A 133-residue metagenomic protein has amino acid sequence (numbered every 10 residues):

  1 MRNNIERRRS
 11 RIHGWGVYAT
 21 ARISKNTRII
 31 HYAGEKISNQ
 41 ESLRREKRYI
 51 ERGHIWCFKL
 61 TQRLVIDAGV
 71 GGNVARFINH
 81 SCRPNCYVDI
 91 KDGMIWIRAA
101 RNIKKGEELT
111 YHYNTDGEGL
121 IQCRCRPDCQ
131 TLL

Functional and structural regions predicted by a protein language model:
M1-L133: Conserved catalytic SET/PR domain of SAM-dependent protein methyltransferases, capturing the structural core that binds
